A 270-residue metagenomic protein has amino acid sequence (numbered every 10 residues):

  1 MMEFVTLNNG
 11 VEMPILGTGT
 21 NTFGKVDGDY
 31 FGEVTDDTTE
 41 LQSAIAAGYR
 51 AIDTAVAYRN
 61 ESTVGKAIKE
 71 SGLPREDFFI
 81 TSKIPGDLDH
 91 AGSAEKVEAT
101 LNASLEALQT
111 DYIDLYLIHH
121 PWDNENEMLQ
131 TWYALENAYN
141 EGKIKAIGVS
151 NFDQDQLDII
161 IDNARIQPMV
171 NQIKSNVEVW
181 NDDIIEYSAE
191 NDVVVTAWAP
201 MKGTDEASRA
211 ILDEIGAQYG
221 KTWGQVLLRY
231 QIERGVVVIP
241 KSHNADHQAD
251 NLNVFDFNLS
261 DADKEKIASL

Functional and structural regions predicted by a protein language model:
M1-F78: N-terminal binding-site loop/beta-alpha segment at the start of enzyme catalytic domains that lines or forms
F4, H120-L270: Beta/alpha (TIM)-barrel catalytic core signal, keyed to glycine-rich beta->alpha loops juxtaposed to Asp/Glu that bind
L7-N8, G65-R75, N102-D111, N137-Y139 (+2 more regions): Acidic (Asp/Glu)-rich catalytic clusters
I15, R75-F78, D111-L115, K145-A146 (+2 more regions): Short acidic capping loops at alpha-helix termini that bridge into adjacent secondary structure
V26, A51-T63, D87-E95, D123-N126 (+2 more regions): Acidic-and-aromatic substrate-binding clefts and catalytic sites of carbohydrate-active enzymes
G28-A44, G92-L108, L157-D158, V179-W180: Short, acidic/polar
R75-D89, L115-P121, S175: A short, structured active-site edge motif that brings together acidic residues
L88-L108, D114-T131: Glycine/small-residue-rich loop that forms an oxyanion/phosphate-binding "nest" at active or ligand-binding sites
